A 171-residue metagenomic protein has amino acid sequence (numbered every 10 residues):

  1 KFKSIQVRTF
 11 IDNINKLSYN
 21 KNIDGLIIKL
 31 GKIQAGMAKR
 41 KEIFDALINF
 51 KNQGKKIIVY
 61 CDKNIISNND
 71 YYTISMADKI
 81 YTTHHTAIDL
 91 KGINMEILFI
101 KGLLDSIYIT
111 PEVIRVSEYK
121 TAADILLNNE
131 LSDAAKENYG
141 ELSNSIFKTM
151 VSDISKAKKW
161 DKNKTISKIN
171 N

Functional and structural regions predicted by a protein language model:
K1-K162, I166-N170: Small-residue-centered hinge/linker elements
